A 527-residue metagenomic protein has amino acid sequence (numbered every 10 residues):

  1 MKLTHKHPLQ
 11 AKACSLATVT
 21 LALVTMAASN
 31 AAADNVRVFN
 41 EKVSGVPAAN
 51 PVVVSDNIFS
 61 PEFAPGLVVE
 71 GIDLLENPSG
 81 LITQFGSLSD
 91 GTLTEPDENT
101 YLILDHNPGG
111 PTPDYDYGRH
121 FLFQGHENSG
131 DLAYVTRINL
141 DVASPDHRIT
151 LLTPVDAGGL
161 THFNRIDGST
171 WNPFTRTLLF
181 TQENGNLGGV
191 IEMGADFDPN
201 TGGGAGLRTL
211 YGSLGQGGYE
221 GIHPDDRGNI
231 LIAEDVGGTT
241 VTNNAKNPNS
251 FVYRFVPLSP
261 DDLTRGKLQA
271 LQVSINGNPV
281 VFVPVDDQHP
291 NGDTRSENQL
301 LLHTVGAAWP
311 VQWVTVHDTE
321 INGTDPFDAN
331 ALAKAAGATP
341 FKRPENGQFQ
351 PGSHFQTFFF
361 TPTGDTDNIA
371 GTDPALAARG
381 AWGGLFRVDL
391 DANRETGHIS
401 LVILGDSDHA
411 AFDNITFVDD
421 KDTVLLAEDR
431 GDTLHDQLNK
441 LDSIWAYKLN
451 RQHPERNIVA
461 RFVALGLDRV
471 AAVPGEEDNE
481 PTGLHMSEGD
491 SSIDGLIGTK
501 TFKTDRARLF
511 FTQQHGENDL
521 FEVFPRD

Functional and structural regions predicted by a protein language model:
M1-A11: N-terminal secretory signal peptides that target proteins for export/translocation
K2-T4, A27, A32: Intrinsic disorder/low-complexity signature
S15-M26: Bacterial N-terminal signal peptides
A31-D527: Sequence/structural signature of beta-propeller domains
